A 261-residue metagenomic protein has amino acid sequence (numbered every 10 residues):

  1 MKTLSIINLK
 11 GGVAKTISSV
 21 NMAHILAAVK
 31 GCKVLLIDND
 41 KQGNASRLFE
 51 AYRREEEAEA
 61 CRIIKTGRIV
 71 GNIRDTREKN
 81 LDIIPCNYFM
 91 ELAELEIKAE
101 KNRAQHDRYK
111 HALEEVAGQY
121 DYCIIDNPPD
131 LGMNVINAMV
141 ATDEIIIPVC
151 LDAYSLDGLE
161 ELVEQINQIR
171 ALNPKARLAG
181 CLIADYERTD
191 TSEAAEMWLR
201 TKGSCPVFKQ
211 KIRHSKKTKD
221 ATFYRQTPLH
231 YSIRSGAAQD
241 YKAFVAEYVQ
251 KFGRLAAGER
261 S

Functional and structural regions predicted by a protein language model:
M1-S261: P-loop NTP-binding core
